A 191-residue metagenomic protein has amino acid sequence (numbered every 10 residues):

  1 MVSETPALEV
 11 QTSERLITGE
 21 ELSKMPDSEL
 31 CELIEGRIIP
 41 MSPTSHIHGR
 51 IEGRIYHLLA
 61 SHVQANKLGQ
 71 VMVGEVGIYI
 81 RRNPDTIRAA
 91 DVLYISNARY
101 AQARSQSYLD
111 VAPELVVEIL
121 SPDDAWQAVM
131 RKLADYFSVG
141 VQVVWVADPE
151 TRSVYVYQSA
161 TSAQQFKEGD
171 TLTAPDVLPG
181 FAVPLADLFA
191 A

Functional and structural regions predicted by a protein language model:
M1-A191: Gly/Pro/Ser/Thr-rich low-complexity, intrinsically disordered segments predominantly at protein N-termini
